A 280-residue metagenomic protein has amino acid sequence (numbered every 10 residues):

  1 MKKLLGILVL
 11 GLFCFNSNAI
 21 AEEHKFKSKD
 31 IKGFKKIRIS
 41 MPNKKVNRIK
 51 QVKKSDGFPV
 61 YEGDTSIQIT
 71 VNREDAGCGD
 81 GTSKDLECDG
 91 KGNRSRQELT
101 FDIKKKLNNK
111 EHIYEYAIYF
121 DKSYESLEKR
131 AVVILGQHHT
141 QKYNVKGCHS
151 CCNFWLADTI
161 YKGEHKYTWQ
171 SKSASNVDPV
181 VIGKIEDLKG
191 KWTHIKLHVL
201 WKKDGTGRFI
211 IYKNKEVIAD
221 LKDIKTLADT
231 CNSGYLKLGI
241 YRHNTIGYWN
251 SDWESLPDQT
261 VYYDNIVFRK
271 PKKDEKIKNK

Functional and structural regions predicted by a protein language model:
L4-F15: Sec-dependent N-terminal signal peptides
F15-A21: Sec/Tat signal peptide C-region and signal peptidase I cleavage site
A21-K280: Low-complexity, Ser/Thr/Pro/Gly-rich disordered linker/stalk regions
